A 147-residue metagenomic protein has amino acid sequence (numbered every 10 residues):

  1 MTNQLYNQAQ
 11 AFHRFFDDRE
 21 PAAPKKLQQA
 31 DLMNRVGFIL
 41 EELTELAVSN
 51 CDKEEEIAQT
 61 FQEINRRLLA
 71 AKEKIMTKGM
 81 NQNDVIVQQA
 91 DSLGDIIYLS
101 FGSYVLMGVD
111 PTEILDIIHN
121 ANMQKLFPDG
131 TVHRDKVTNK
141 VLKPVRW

Functional and structural regions predicted by a protein language model:
M1-W147: Flexible "arm" and connector segments at domain edges
